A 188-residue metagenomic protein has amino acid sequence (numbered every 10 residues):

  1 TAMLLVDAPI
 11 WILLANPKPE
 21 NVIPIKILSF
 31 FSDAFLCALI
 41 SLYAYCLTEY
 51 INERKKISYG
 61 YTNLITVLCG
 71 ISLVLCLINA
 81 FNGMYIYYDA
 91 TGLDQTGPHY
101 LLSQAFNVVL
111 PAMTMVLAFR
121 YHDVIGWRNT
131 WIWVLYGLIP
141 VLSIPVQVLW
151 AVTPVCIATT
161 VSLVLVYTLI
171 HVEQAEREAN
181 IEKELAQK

Functional and structural regions predicted by a protein language model:
T1-T48, N63-N82, W133-V148: Hydrophobic alpha-helical transmembrane segments of multi-pass membrane proteins
N16-F30, K56-G60, T91-P98, V124 (+1 more regions): Juxtamembrane loop-transmembrane helix junctions in multi-pass integral membrane proteins, especially the extracellular
P19, T48-T62, A118-N129: Membrane-interface helix-boundary motifs at transmembrane edges
K26-A38, Q95-V108, C156-V164: Alpha-helical transmembrane segments of polytopic membrane proteins
L42-C46, Q104-I125: Alpha-helical transmembrane segments in multipass membrane proteins, preferentially the mid-helix core
S72-V116, L149-V152: Extracellular-loop-to-transmembrane junctions of the mid-late helices
D123-K183: Interfacial "cap-and-anchor" motif at the non-cytosolic start of specific transmembrane alpha-helices
E184-K188: Membrane-cytosol interface motif
